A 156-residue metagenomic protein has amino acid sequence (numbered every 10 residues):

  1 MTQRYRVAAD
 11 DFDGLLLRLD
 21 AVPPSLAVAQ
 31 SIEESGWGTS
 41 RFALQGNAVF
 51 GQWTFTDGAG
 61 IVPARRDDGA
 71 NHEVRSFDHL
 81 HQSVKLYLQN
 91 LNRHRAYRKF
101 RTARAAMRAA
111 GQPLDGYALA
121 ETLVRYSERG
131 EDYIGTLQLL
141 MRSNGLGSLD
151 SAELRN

Functional and structural regions predicted by a protein language model:
M1-A29, E33-N156: Catalytic cores of secreted/periplasmic lytic hydrolases that degrade extracellular macromolecules
